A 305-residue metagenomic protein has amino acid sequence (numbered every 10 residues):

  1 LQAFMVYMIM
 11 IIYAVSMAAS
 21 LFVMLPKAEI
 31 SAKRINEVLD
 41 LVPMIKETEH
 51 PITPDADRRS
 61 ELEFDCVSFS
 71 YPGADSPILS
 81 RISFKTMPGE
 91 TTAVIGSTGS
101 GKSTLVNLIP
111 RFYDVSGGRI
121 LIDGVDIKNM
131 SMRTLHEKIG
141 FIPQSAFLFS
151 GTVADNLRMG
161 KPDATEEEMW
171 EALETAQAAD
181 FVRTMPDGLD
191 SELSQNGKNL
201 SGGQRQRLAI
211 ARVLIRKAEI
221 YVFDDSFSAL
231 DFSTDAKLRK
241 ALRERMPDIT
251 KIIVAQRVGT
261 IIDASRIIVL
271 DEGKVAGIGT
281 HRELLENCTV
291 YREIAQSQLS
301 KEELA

Functional and structural regions predicted by a protein language model:
L1-V6: Membrane-water interface of transmembrane alpha-helices in multipass transporters/channels
I11-V38: Cytosolic ends of transmembrane helices, especially the final helix of ABC transmembrane type-1 domains
L21, L41-V42, N287, S297: Generic structural signal for alpha-helix termini and adjacent loop/cap motifs
M24-K27, M44, S70, A74: An intracellular "coupling" helix at the cytosolic face of ABC transporter transmembrane type-1 domains
E37, M44, R158: Conserved E/DxxT/N motif and adjacent residues on the DHp alpha2 helix of HisKA-family sensor histidine kinases
V38, H50-T53: Loop segments that connect adjacent transmembrane helices in multi-pass transporters
L41-M44, D187: Flexible, glycine-biased helix-capping/connector loops in cytosolic signal-transduction modules
T48, D55-A305: ABC-type nucleotide-binding domain
